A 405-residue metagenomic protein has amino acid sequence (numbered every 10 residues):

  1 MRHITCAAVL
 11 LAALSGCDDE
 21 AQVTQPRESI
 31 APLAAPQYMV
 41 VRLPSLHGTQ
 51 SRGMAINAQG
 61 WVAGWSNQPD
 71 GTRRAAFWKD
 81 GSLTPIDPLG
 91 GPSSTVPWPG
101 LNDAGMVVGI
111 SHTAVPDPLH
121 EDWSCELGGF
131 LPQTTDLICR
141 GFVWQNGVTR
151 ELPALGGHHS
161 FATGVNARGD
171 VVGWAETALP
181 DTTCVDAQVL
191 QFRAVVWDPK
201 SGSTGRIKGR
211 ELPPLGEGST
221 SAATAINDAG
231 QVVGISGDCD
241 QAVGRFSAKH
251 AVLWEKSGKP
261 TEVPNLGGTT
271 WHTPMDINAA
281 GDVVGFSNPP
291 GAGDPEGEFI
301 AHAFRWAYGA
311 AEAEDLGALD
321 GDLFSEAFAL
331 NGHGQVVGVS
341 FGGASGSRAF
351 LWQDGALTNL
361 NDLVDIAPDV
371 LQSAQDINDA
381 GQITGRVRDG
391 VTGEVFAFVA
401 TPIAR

Functional and structural regions predicted by a protein language model:
R2-A8: Sec-dependent signal peptide recognition, specifically the positively charged N-region followed immediately by
A13-G16: C-terminal motif of bacterial Sec signal peptides marking the signal peptidase cleavage site
D18-R405: Residue-level hotspots at or immediately adjacent to binding/recognition sites across diverse folds
